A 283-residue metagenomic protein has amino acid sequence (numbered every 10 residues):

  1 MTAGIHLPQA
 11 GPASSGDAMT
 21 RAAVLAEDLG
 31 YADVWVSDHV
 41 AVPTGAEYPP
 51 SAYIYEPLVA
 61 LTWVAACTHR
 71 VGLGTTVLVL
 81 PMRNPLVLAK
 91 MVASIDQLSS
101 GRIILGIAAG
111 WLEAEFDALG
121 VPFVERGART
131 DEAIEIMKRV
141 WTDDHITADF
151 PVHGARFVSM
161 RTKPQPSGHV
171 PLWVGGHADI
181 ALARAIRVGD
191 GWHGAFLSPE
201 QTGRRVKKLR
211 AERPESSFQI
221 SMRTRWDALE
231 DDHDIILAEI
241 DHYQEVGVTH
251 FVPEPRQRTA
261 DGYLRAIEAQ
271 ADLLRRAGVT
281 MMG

Functional and structural regions predicted by a protein language model:
M1-G283: Active-site-adjacent structural elements that line small-molecule/cofactor binding pockets in enzymes
